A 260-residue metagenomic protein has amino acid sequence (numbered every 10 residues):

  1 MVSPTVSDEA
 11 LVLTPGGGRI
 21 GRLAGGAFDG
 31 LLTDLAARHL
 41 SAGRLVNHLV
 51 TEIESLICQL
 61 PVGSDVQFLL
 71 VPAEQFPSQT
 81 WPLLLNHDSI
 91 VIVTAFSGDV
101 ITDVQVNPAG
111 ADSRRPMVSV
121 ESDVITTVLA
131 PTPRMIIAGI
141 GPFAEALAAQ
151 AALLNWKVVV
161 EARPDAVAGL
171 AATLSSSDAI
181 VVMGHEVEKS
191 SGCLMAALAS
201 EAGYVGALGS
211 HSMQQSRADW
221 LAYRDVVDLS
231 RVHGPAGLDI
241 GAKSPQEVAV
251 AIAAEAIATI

Functional and structural regions predicted by a protein language model:
M1-P164, L170-S175, W220, E255-T259: Segments forming oxygen-rich coordination pockets for charged ligands
D29-G30, A166-A168, H211-S216, D239: Short gly/pro/ser/thr-enriched loop/turn and capping motifs at secondary-structure boundaries
A73, R224-D228: Short helix-capping segments at alpha-helix termini
G141-P142, V187-E188, S212: Residue-level detector of alpha-helix initiation sites
T173-E188: Rossmann-like NAD(P)-binding element
A179, A196-W220: ADP-ribose/adenylate-binding Rossmann-like module
E188-K189, M195: Cytosolic regulatory regions of ion transport systems
D228-I257: Active-site capping/gating segments
